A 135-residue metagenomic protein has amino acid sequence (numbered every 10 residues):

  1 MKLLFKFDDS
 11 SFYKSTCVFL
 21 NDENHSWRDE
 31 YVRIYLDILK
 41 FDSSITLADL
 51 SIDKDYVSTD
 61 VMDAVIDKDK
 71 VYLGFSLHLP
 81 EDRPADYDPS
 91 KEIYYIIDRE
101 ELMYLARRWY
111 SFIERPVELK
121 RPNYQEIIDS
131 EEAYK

Functional and structural regions predicted by a protein language model:
M1-F7, S11-F12, D60-I66, R121-Q125: Broad, structure-driven detector of short, well-ordered beta-strand segments within folded domains
M1-Y56: Negatively charged, low-complexity tracts enriched in Asp/Glu with abundant Ser/Thr
S11, D29, R33, K54 (+4 more regions): Intrinsically disordered, low-complexity segments enriched in small/polar residues
Y13-N21, V71-S76, S111-I113, K120: Short, well-ordered strand-loop elements centered on a beta-strand within folded domains, enriched for acidic residues
L36-K40, Y110, E114-V117: Generic secondary-structure transition motif, activating predominantly at the C-termini of alpha-helices
S51-E114: Amphipathic protein-protein interaction modules
E118-K135: Short, highly charged C-terminal tails/helix-capping segments
